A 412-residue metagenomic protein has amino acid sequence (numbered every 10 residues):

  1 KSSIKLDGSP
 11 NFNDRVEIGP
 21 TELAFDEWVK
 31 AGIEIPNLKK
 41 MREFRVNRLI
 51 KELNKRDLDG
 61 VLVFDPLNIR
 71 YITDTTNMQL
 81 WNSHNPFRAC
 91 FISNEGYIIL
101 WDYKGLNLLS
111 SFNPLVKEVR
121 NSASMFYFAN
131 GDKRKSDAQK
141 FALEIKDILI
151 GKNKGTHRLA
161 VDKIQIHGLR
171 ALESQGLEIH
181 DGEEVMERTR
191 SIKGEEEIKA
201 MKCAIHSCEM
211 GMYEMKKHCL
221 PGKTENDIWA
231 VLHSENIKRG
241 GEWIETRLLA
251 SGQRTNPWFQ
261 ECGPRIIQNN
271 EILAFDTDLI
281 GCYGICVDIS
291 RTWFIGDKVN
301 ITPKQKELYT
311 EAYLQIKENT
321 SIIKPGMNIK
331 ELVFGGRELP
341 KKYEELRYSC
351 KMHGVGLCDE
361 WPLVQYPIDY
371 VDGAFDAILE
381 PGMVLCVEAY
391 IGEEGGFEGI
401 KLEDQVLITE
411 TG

Functional and structural regions predicted by a protein language model:
K1-G412: Active-site neighborhoods and metal-handling regions in enzymes and metal-associated proteins
